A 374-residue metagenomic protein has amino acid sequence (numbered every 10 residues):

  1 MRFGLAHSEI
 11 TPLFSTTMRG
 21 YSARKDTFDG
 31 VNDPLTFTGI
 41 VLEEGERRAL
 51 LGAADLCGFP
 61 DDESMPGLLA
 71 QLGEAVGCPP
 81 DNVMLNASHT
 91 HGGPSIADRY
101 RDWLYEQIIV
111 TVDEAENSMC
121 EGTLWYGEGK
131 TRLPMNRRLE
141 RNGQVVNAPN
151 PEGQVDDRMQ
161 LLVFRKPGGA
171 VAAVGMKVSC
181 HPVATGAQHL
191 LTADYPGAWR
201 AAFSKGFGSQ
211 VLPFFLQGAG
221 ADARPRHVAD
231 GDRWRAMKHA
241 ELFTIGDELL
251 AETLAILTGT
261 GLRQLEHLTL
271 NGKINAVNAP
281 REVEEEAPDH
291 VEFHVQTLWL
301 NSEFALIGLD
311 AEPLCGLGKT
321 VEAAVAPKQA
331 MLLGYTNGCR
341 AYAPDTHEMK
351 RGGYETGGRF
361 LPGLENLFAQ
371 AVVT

Functional and structural regions predicted by a protein language model:
M1-N86, P94-L212, L216-R233, M237-T244 (+2 more regions): Conserved beta-alpha junction segments in alpha/beta enzyme cores
A251-A255: Hydrophobic structural segments
